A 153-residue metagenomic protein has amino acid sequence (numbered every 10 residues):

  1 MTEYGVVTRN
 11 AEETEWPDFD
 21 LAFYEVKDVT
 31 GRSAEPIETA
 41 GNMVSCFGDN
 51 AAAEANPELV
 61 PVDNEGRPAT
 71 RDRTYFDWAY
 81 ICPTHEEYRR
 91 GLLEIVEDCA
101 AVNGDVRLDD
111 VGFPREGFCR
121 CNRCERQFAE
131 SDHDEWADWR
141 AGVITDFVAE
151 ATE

Functional and structural regions predicted by a protein language model:
M1-P36, D98-R107: Catalytic domains of carbohydrate-active enzymes, especially glycoside hydrolases
V7-A11, K27, M43-D49, V111-F113: Active-site beta-loop-alpha junctions enriched in small/polar residues
D20-E25, T74-L93, H133-V143: The substrate-binding groove and active-site-proximal loops of carbohydrate-active enzymes, especially glycoside
D20-V26, T39-S45, E153: Short, well-structured secondary-structure segments
G31-T39, V148-E153: Surface-exposed amphipathic alpha-helices with a cationic face
N42-D98: Active-site-adjacent "subsite" loops/lids of carbohydrate-active enzymes
G48-R71, V111-E135: Aromatic- and acidic-residue-enriched segments that line the glycan-binding/catalytic groove of carbohydrate-active
V102, L108, C119-E153: Active-site neighborhood of glycoside hydrolase catalytic domains
